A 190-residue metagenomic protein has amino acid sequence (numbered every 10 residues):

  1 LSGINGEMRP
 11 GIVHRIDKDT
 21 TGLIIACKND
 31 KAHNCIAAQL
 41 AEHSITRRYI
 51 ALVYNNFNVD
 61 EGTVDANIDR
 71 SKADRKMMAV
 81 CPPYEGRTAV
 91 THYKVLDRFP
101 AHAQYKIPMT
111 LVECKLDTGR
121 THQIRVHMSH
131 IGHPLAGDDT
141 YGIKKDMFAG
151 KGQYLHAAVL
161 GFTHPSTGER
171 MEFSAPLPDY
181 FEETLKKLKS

Functional and structural regions predicted by a protein language model:
L1-S190: RNA pseudouridine synthases
